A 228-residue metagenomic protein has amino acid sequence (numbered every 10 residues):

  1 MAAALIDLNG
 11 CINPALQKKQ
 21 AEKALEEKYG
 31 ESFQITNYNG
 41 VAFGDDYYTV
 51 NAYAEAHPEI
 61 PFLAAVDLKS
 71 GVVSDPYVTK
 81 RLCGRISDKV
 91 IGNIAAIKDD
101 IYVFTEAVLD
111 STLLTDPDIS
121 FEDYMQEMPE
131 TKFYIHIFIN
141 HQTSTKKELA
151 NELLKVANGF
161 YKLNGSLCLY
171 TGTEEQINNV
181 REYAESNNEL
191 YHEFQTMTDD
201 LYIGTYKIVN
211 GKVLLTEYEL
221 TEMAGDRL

Functional and structural regions predicted by a protein language model:
M1-C11: Sec-dependent N-terminal signal peptides of Gram-positive bacterial secreted proteins and lipoproteins
G10-N37, I86-K98: Short, non-transmembrane alpha-helical segments in secretory-pathway proteins
E27, G44, A56, E127-P129: A generic structural signal for short, solvent-exposed coil/turn residues that cap or connect secondary-structure
S32-V66: Exposed beta-strand-loop-beta-strand "reactive/processing" segments of non-cytosolic proteins
A64-P76: Charge-dense, low-complexity polyampholytic segments
V73, V78-E189, K212-T216, L220-L228: Metal-dependent nuclease catalytic core centered on acidic motifs
N188-N210, L228: Long C-terminal interaction/binding lobes of large macromolecular proteins
